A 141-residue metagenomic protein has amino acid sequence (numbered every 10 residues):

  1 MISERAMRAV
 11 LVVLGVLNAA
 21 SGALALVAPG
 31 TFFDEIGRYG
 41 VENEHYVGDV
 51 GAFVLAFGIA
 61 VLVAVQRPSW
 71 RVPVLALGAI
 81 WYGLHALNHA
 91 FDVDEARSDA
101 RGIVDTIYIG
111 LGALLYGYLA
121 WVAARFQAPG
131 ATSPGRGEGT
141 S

Functional and structural regions predicted by a protein language model:
M1-L17: Cytosolic juxtamembrane helix and N-cap/initiation of the first transmembrane helix
V16-V47, G51: Hydrophobic transmembrane helix segments
S21, N43-V63, I80-L84: Core segments of alpha-helical transmembrane spans in multipass integral membrane proteins
G30-F32, N88-E95: Juxtamembrane "helix-exit" motif on the non-cytosolic side of transmembrane helices
G37-E42, R97-Y108: Non-cytosolic membrane-interface motifs at loop->transmembrane helix junctions
I59-V74: Juxtamembrane helix-break-helix junctions at the cytosolic face of small multi-pass alpha-helical membrane proteins
L75-A90, G110-L115: Hydrophobic alpha-helical membrane segments
L111-S133: Membrane-water interface at the C-terminal end of transmembrane alpha helices
